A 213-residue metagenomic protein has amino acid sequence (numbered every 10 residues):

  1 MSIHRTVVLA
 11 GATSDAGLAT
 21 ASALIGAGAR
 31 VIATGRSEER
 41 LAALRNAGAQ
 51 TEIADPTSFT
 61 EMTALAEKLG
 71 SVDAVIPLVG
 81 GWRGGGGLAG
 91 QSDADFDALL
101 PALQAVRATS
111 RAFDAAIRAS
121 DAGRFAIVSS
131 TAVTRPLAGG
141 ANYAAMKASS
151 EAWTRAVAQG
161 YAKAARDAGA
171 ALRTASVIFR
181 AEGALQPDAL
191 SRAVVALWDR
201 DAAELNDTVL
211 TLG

Functional and structural regions predicted by a protein language model:
V7-G11: Conserved N-terminal Rossmann-fold NAD(P)-binding element of oxidoreductases
T13-S22: N-terminal Rossmann NAD(P)H-binding glycine-rich loop of SDR-like oxidoreductase domains
A29-L41: Conserved glycine-rich Rossmann-like NAD(P)H-binding loop of the short-chain dehydrogenase/reductase
R45-T60: Rossmann-fold cofactor-recognition segment
T57-S71: Conserved Rossmann-fold cofactor-binding substructure of NAD(P)-dependent oxidoreductases
I76-G85: Conserved NAD(P)H cofactor-binding loop of Rossmann-fold oxidoreductase domains
G87-D93, A98-A105, R118-A170, R180-G183: Catalytic loop of short-chain dehydrogenase/reductase
A170-G213: C-terminal helical subdomain
